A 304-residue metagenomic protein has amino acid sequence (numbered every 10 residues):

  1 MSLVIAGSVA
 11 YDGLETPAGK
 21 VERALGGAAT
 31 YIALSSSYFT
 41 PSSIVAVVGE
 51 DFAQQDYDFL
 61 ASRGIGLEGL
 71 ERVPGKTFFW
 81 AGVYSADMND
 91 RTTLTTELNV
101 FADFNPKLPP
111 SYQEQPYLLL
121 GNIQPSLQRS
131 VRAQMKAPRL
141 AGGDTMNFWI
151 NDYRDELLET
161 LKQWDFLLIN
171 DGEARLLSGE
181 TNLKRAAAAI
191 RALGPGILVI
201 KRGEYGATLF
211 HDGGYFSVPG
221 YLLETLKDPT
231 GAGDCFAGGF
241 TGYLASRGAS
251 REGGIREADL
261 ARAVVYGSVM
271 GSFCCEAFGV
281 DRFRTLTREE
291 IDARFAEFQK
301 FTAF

Functional and structural regions predicted by a protein language model:
M1-V4: Extreme N-terminal starter segment of soluble prokaryotic enzymes
G7-V9, C235: Active-site metal-binding loops of divalent metal-dependent hydrolases
Y11-R23, Y38-L120, R132-P138, D292-F304: Conserved N-terminal subdomain of the carbohydrate kinase-like
I32-S42, Y243-R247: Alpha-helix C-terminal capping segments
L34, W80-V83, G206-F210: Short beta-strand scaffold segments in enzyme catalytic cores
S36, N170, G233: Short, conserved phosphate/pyrophosphate- and ester-handling motifs at nucleotide-, phospho-/glycolipid
Y117-A188, G196, Y205-G206: Conserved beta-alpha-beta core of the PfkB/ribokinase-like small-molecule kinase fold
L183-F304: Conserved phosphate-binding/catalytic region of the ribokinase-like
